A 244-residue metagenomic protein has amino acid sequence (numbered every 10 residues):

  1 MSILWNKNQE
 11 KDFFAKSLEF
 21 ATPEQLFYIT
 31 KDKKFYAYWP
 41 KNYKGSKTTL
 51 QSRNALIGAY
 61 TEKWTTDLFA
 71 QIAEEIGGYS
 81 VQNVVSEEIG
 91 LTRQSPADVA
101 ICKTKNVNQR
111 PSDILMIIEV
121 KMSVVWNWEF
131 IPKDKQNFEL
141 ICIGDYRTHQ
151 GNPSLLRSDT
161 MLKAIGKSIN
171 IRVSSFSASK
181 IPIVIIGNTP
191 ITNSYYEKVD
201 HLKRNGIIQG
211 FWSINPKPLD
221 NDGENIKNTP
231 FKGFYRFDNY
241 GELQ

Functional and structural regions predicted by a protein language model:
M1-V85: Interdomain/boundary linker segments immediately adjacent to catalytic/signaling cores
I57-T65, T92, L156-M161: Phosphate/oxyanion-binding active-site loops and adjacent basic polyanion-contact surfaces
A70-N106: A short acidic/basic microdomain associated with nuclease active sites
P96, L115-E119: Short hydrophobic-acidic sequence motifs that mark active-site Asp/Glu residues
K105-D113: Short, solvent-exposed loop/turn segments that connect beta-strands within catalytic domains and beta-strand-rich
P111, V120-N193: Catalytic cores of nucleic-acid endonucleases
I169-N170, S177-Q244: Non-catalytic C-terminal interaction segments of nucleic acid-processing enzymes
